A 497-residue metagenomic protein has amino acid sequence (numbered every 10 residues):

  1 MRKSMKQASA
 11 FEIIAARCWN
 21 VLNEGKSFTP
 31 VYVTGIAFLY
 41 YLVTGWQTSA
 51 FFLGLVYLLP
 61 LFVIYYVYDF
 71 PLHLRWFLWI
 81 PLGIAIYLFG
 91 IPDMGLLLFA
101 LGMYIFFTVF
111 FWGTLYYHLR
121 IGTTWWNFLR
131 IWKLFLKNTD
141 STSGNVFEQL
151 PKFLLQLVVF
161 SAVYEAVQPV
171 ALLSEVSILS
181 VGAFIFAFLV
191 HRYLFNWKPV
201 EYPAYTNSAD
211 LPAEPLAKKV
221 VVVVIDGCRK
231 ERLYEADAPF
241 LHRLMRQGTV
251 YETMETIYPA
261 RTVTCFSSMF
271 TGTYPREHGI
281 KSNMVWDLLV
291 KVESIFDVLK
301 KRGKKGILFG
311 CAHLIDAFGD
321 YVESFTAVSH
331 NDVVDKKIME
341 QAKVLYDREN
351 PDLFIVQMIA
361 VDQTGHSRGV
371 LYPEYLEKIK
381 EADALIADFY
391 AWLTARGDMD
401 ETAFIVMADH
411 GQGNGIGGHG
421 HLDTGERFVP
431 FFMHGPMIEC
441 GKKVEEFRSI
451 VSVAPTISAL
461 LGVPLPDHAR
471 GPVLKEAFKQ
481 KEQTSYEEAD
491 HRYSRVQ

Functional and structural regions predicted by a protein language model:
M1-L154: Extended, compositionally biased non-globular segments that define protein topology
I105-K137, L216-A217, G227-N350, V453-P455 (+2 more regions): Active-site-proximal alpha/beta segments of enzymes that process anionic O-linked groups
I105-V109, S174-F195: Alpha-helical membrane-embedded segments
W197-K218: N-terminal signal-anchor transmembrane helix
V221-V224, C228, F240, E381-D423 (+1 more regions): Metal-dependent active-site segment of extracytoplasmic phospho-/sulfohydrolases and closely related
V285, G415-I416, I438-F447, V463: Active-site rim elements
A317, K343-A384, D388: Active-site His/acidic residue clusters
E482-Q497: Phosphate/adenylate-binding glycine loop and adjacent helical scaffold
